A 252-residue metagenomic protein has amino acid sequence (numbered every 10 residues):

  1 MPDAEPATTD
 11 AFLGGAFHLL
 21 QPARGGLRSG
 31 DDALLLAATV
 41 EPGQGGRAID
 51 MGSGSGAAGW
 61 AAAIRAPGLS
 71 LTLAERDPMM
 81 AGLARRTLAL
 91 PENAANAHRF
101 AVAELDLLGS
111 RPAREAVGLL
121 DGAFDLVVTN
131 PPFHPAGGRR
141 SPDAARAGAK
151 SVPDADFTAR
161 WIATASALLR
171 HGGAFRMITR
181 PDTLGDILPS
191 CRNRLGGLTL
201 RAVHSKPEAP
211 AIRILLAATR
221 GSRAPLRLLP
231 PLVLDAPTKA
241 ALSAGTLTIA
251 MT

Functional and structural regions predicted by a protein language model:
P2-G43: Class I SAM-dependent transferase core
H18, S70, R99-A101, G196-T199: Conserved beta-strand segments of alpha/beta enzyme cores
L20, G25, S29, A155-A211: Conserved Class I SAM-dependent methyltransferase catalytic core
D32, A38-D143: Conserved SAM/SAH cofactor-binding pocket of Class I
L36, N130, W161, A218: Residue-level signal for inorganic ion chemistry
A37, D143-R146, N193-R194: Glycine-rich, phosphate-binding/catalytic loops in enzymes
P131-W161: Mobile active-site "lid"/loop adjacent to the S-adenosyl-L-methionine
P210-T252: SAM/dcSAM-binding transferase cores
